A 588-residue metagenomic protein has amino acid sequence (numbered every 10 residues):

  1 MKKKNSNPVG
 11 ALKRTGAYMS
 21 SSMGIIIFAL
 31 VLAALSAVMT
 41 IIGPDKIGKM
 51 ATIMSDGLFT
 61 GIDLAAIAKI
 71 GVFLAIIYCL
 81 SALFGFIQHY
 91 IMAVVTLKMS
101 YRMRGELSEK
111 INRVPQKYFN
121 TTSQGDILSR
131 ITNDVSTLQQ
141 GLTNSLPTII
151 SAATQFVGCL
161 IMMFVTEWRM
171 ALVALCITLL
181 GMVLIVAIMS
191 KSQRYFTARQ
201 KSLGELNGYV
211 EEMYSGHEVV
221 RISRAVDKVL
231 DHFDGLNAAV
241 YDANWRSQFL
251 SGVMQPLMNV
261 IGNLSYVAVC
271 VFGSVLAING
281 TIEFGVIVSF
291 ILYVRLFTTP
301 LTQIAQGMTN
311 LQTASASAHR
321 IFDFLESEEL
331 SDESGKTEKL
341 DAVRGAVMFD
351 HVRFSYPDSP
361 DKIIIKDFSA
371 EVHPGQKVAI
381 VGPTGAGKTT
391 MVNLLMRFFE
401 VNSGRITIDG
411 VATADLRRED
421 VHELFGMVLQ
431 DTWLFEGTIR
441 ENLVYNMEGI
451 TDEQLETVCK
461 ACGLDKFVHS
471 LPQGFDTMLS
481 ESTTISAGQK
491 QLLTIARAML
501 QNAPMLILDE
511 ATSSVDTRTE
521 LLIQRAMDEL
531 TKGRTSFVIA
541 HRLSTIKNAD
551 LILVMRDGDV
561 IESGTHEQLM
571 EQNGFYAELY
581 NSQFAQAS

Functional and structural regions predicted by a protein language model:
M1-T40, S55-I70, Q88-M92, T96 (+9 more regions): Membrane-integrated ABC transporters
A11, M19, M92, N112-V157 (+1 more regions): Juxtamembrane loop-to-helix connectors within ABC transporter transmembrane domains
S20, V31, F84, T132-I177 (+2 more regions): Hydrophobic alpha-helical transmembrane segments of ABC transporter permease domains
I26-F84, F164-R169, G280-F284: Transmembrane helix-loop-helix hairpins at lipid-water interfaces of multipass membrane proteins, especially the type-1
L32, V38, I77-T96, P147-T154 (+6 more regions): Alpha-helical transmembrane segments of multi-pass membrane proteins
D56-D63, M162-C176, R246, L250-H319 (+1 more regions): Helix-loop-helix
Q116-K117, N133-L142, L146, I150 (+6 more regions): An intracellular "coupling" helix at the cytosolic face of ABC transporter transmembrane type-1 domains
S334, L340-S588: ABC-type nucleotide-binding domain
